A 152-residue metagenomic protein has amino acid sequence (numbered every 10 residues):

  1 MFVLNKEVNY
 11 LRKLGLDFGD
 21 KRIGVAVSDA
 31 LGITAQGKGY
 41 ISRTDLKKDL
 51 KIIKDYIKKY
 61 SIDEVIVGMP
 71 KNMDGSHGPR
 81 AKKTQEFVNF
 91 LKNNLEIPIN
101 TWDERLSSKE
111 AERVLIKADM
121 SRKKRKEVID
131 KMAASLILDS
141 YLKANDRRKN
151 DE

Functional and structural regions predicted by a protein language model:
F2-L14, K21-E152: Phosphate- and other anionic-substrate recognition elements at nucleic-acid/protein interfaces
